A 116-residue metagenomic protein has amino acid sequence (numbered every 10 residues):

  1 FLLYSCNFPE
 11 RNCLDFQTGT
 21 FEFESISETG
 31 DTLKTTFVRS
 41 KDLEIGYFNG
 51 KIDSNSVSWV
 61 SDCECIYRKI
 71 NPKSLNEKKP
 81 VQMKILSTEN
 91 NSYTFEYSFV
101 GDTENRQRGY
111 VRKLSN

Functional and structural regions predicted by a protein language model:
L3-S5: C-terminal motif of bacterial Sec signal peptides marking the signal peptidase cleavage site
N7-P9: Bacterial signal peptide processing site
N12-T29: Tryptophan-anchored aromatic micro-motifs
F23, E44-Y47, C65-K69, Y93-Y97: Short hydrophobic/aromatic-rich beta-strand segments that constitute the beta-sheet cores of beta-sandwich/beta-barrel
S27-E28, F48-K51, P72, F99-E104: Short, solvent-exposed aromatic-acidic interface loops
D31-V60: N-terminal glycine/threonine-rich, aromatic-flanked beta-hairpin/loop signature
S56, V60-D62, V100-N116: Edge beta-strand at a domain terminus
Y67-N90: An anionic, turn-rich surface loop/hairpin at beta-sheet edges that serves as a generic interaction/coordination patch
